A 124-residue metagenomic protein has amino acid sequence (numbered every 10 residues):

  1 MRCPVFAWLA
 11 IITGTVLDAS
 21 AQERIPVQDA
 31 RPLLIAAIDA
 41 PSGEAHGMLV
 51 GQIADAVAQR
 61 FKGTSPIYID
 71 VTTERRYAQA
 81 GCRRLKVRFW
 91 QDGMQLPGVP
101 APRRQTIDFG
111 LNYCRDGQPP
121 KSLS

Functional and structural regions predicted by a protein language model:
M1-A7: Bacterial N-terminal signal peptides that target proteins for export
A10: Intrinsically disordered, low-complexity terminal tails/loops enriched in metal-binding residues
T13-D18: N-terminal signal peptide c-region/cleavage motif recognized by signal peptidases
A21-K86: N-terminal secretory signal peptides
R88-W90: Hydrophobic alpha-helical signal-anchor/transmembrane segments
D92-S124: A short, surface-exposed beta-strand/turn
